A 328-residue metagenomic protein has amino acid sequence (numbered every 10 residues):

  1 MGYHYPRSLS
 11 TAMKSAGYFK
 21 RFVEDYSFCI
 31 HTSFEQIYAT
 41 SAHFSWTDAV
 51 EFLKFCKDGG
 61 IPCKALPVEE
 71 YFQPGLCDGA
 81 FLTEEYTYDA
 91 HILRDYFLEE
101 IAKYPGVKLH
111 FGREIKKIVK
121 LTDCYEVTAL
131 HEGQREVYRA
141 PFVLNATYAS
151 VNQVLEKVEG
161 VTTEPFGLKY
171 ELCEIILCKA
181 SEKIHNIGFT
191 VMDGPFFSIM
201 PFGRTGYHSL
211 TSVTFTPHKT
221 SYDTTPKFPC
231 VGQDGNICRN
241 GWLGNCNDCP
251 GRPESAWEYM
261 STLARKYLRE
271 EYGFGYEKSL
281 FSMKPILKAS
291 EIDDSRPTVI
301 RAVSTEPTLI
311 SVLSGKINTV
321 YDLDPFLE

Functional and structural regions predicted by a protein language model:
M1-Y71, L76: Dinucleotide-binding Rossmann-like beta1-alpha1 core, especially the glycine-rich loop that anchors the ADP
I30-T40, L66-K108, E126, Y138 (+1 more regions): Helix-loop-beta segment of a Rossmann-like dinucleotide-binding subdomain
T32-S33, L109-F111, P165-E171, E270-S282: A short coil-to-beta-strand element that immediately follows conserved catalytic motifs
F81-E159, V320-E328: Helical element adjacent to the flavin cofactor pocket in flavoenzyme catalytic cores
E136-M192, F202-Y207, C230: Central helical "cap/lid" subdomain
S198, Y207-T211: A conserved active-site cap/scaffold subdomain adjacent to cofactor or substrate pockets
R204-Y207, F215-K284: Flavin-binding catalytic cores
P250-G251, S255-E328: C-terminal catalytic lobe of FAD-dependent flavoproteins
